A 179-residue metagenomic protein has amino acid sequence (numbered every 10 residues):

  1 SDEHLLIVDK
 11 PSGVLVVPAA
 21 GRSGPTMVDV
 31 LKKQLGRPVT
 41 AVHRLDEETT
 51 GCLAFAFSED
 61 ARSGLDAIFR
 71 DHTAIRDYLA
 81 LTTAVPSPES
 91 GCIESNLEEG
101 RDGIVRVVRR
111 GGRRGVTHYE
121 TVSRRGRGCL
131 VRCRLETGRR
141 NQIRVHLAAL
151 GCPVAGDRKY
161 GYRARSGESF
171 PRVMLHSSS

Functional and structural regions predicted by a protein language model:
S1-R106, R110-V116, R124-G126, M174: RNA pseudouridine synthases
S23-M27, L31, E99, G126-S179: Pseudouridine synthase
S58, H72, L81, V122 (+3 more regions): Generic signature of intrinsically disordered, low-complexity segments enriched in small/polar residues
